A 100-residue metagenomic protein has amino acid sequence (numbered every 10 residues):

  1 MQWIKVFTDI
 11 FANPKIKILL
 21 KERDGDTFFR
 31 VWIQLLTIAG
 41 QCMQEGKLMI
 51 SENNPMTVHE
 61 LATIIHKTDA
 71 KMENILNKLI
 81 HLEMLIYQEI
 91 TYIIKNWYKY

Functional and structural regions predicted by a protein language model:
M1-I93, Y98-Y100: Positively charged, structured surface patches that bind polyanionic biopolymers
